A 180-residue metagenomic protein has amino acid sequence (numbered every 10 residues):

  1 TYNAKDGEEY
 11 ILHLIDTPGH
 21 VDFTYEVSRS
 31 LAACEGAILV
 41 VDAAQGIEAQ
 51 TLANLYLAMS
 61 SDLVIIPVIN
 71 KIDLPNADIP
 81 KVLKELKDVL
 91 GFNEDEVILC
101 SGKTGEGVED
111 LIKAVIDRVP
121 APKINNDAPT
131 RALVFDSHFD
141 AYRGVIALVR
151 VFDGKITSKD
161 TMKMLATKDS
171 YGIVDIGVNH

Functional and structural regions predicted by a protein language model:
T1-I15, A147-V151: Conserved G1/Walker A P-loop phosphate-binding module
Y2-K5, V27-R29, Y56, K87 (+1 more regions): Short, flexible, glycine/charge-rich loop motifs used to bind or transfer phosphoryl groups or to couple energy/partner
E8-L12, T17-F23, L31-L55, M59-K81: Conserved Switch II/interswitch segment of TRAFAC-class P-loop GTPases
L14-D16, S30, I38, T51 (+7 more regions): Residue-level signature of catalytic and energy-coupling elements of molecular machines, predominantly ATP/GTP-dependent
T24-V27, T51-L55, V82-L86, V145-V149 (+1 more regions): Short beta-alpha junctions and helix-cap segments that line functional grooves
K71-E94, K113: GTPase G-domain guanine-specificity segment
D88-H180: Conserved catalytic-core segments of large NTP-driven translation/proteostasis enzymes
